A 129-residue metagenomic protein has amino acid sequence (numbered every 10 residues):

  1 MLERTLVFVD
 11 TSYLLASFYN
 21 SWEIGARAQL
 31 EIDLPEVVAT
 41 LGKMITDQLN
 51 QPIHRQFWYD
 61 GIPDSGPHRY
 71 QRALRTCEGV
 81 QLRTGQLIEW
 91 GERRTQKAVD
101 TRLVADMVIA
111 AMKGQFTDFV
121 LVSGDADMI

Functional and structural regions predicted by a protein language model:
M1-K97: Domain-level signal for Mg2+-assisted phosphodiester chemistry and nucleotide/NA-binding surfaces in nucleic-acid
R75-I129: Nuclease catalytic cores that cleave nucleic-acid phosphodiester bonds, predominantly acidic two-metal-ion
